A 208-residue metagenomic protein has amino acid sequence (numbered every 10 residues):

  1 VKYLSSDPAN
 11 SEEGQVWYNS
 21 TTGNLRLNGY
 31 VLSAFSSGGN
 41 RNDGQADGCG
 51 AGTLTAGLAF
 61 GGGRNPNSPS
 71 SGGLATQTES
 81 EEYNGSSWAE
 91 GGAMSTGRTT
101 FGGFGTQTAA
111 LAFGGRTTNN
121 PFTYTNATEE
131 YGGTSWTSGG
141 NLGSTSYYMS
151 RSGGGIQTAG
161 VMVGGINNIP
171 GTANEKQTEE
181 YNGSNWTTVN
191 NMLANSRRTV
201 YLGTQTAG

Functional and structural regions predicted by a protein language model:
V1-G208: Polar, enzyme-active/binding microenvironments
